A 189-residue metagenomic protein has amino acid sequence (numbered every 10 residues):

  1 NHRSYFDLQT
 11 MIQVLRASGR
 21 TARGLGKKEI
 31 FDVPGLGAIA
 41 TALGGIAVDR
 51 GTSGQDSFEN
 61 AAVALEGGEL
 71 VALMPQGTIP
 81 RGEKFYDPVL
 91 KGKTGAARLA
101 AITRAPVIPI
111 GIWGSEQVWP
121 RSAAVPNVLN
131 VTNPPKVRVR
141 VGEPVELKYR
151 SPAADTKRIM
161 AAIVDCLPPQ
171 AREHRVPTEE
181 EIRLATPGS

Functional and structural regions predicted by a protein language model:
N1-T52: Catalytic core of membrane glycerolipid acyltransferases/transacylases, capturing the structured, soluble-facing
Q55-S189: Non-catalytic C-terminal accessory region of glycerolipid acyltransferases and related lyso-lipid remodeling enzymes
